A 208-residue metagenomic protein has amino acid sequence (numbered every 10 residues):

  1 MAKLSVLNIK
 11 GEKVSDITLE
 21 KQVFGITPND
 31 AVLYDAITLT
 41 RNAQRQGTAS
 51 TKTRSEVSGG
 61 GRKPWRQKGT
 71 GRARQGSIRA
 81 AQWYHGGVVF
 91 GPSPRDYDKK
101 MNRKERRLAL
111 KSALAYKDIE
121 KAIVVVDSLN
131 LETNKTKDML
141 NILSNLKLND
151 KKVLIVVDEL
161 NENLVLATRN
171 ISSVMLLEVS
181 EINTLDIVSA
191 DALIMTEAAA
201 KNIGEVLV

Functional and structural regions predicted by a protein language model:
M1-N42, Q46, G91-V208: Extended polybasic, low-complexity segments that bind anionic RNA or targeting/receptor surfaces
D30-K68: A short, flexible low-complexity segment enriched in Lys/Arg and Gly/Pro that occurs in N-terminal basic tails
R54-F90: Glycine/serine-rich anion-binding loops at beta->alpha junctions that coordinate negatively charged ligand groups
